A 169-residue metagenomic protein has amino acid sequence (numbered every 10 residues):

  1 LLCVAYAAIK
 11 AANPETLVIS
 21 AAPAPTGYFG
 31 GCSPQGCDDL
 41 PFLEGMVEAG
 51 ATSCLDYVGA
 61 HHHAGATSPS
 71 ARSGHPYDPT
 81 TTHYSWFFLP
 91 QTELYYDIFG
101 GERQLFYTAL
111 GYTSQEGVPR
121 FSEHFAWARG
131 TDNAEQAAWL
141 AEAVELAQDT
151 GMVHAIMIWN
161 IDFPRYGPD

Functional and structural regions predicted by a protein language model:
L2-A134: Noncatalytic carbohydrate-binding groove/subsite architecture in carbohydrate-active enzymes
G117-D169: Aromatic-rich peripheral "rim/lid" segments of glycoside hydrolase catalytic domains that contact and position glycan
